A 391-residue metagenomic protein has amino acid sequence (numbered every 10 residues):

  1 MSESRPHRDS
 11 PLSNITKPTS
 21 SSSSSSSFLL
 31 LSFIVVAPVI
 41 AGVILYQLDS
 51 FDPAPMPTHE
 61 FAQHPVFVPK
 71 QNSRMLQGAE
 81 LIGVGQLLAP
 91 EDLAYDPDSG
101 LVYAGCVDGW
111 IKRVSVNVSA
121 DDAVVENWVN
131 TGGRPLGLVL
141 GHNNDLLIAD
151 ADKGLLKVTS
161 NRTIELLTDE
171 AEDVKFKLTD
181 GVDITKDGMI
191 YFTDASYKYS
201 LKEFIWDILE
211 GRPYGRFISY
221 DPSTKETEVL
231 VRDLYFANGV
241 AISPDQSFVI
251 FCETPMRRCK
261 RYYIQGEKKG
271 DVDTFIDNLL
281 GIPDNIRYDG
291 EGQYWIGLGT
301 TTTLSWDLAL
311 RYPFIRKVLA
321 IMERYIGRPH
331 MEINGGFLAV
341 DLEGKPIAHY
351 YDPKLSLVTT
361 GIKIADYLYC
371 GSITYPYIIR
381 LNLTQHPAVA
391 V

Functional and structural regions predicted by a protein language model:
M1-S25: Short, low-complexity, Lys/Arg-enriched N-terminal segments of secretory-pathway carbohydrate enzymes
I40-E80, G100, N334-V340: Blade/loop signatures of beta-propeller domains
P53-T58, F192-R212, G299-M331, R380: Short, conserved, GDST-rich strand-edge loop motifs in beta-rich repeat architectures
F61-P90, D122-V125, V340-P353: A short helix->beta-strand "capping" segment at the edge of beta-propeller domains
L81-Q86, N127-G132, L167-V174, V229-Y235 (+2 more regions): Surface loop/turn motifs at the tips and blade-to-blade linkers of beta-strand repeat domains
Y95-S99, L140-N143, I184-D187, P244-Q246 (+2 more regions): Residue-level detector of Asp-centered blade-edge/turn motifs that repeat once per structural unit in beta-propeller
A104-K157, L166-A171: Blade-loop segments of beta-propeller domains
D145, A149-I208, R212-G215: Asp-box/WD-like beta-propeller blade repeats and closely related beta-sheet repeat scaffolds
